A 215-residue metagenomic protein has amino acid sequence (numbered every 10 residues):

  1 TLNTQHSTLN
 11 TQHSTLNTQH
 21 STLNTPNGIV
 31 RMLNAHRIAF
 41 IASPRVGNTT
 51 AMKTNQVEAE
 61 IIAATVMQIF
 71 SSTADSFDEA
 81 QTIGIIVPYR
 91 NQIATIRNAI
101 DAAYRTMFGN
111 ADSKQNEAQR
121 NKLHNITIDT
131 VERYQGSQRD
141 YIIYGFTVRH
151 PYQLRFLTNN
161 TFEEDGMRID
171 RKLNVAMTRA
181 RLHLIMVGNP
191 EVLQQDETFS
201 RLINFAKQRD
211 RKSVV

Functional and structural regions predicted by a protein language model:
T1-Q12, Q19, P88-R90, T178-R179 (+1 more regions): Conserved coupling/interface region of RecA-like P-loop/ASCE motor cores
T8, T18, T22, K212-V215: Conserved small/polar residues in nucleotide/adenosyl-binding loops
Q19, N24-G28, A102-I126: Short mixed-charge
N24-N98: Conserved helicase/translocase motor-coupling segment
A35-H36, L123, Q138-Y141, A180-H183: Short glycine-/polar-rich loops that comprise or flank the Walker A/P-loop and associated switch/sensor motifs
A59-A63, I93, I128, G166-M177: Amphipathic alpha-helical transducer elements in NTP-driven molecular machines
N110-I142, R149, T161: Conserved motor-coupling elements within RecA-like helicase/translocase cores
P151-V215: Helicase C-terminal subdomain and adjacent C-terminal extension
